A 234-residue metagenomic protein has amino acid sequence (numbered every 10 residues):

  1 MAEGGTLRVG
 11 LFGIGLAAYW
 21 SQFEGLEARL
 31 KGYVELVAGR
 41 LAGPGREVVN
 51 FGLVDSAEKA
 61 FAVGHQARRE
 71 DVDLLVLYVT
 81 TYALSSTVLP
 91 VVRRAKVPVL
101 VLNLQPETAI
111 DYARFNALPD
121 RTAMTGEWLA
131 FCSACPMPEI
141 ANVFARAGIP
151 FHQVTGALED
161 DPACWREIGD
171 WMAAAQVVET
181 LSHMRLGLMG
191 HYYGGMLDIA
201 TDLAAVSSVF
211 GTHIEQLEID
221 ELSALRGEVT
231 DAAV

Functional and structural regions predicted by a protein language model:
M1-V234: An N-terminal assembly and electron-transfer interface module characteristic of large anaerobic redox and radical
